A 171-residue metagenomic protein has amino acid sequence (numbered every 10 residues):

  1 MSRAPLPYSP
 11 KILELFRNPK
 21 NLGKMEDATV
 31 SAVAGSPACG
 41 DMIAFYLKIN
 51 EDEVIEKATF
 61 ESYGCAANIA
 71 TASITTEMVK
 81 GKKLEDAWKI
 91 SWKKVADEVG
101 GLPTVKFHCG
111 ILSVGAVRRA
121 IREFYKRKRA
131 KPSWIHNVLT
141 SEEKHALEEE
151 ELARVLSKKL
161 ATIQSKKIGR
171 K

Functional and structural regions predicted by a protein language model:
M1-D27, S31-A32, K82-D86, I90-K171: C-terminal binding/interaction regions
S2, V33, E61-C65: Short, surface-exposed loop/turn motifs that are enriched in glycine and acidic residues and include a nearby proline
Y8-S9, F16, A44, T59-F60 (+1 more regions): Broad hydrophobic/π-residue packing in well-ordered secondary structure
L22-I55: Structured beta-strand/loop patches that form or line metal/cofactor-binding pockets in enzymes
A38, K48-V114: Active-site- and interface-proximal helix/loop "cap" or "latch" segments in soluble metabolic and energy-transducing
